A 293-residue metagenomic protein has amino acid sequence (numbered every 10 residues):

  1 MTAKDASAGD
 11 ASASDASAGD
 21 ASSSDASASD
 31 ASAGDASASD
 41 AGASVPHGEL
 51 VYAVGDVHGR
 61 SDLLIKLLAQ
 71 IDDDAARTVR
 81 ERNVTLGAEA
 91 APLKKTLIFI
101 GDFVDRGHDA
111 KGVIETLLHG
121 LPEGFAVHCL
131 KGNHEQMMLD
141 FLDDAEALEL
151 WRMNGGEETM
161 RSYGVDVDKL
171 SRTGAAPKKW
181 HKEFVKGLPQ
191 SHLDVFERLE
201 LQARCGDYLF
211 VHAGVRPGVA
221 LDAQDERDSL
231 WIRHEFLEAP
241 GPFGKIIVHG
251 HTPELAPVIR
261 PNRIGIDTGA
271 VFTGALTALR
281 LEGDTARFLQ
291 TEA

Functional and structural regions predicted by a protein language model:
M1-D10, D15, D30-I114: N-terminal active-site segment of His-dependent metallophosphoesterases
K4, A38-H47, A88-A91, L118-L121 (+3 more regions): A short acidic-Thr-Gly-centered motif at the start of a beta-strand
V54-G55, I98-G101, H128-G132, I246-T252 (+1 more regions): Active-site neighborhood of phospho(di)ester-bond hydrolases with catalytic His/Asp-centered motifs
H58-G59, D105, Q136, V215 (+2 more regions): Short, glycine/acidic-enriched loop or turn micro-motifs at the edges of active sites
F103-H119, D140-A147, V258-I259: Metal-dependent catalytic neighborhoods of phosphoester/phosphodiester hydrolases
V113-G124, S191-R198: Catalytic-core regions built around general acid/base machinery
L117, P122-G156, R161-S162, V167-D168: Hydrophobic alpha-helical segments and helix pairs
N154-V165, K169-G265, G269-G274, L281-E292: Acidic, His/Gly-enriched loop-helix segments that form or flank divalent-metal centers in metallo-dependent hydrolases
